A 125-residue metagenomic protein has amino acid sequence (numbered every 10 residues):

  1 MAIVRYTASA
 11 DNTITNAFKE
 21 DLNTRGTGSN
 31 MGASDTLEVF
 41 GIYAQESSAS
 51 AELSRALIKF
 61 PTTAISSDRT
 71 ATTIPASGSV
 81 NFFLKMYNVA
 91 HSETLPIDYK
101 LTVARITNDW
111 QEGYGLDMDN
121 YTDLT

Functional and structural regions predicted by a protein language model:
M1-D68: Flexible, small-residue-rich N-terminal segments that precede or flank a structured functional core
T24-G26, N30, V39, Q45 (+2 more regions): Intrinsically disordered, low-complexity segments enriched in small/polar residues
S48-E52, A71-P75, L95: Extracytoplasmic/periplasmic, Sec-exported soluble proteins
L53-K59, S77-N81, D98-T102: Extracellular structured ligand-interaction cores
F60, T72-A90: A short beta-strand element within beta-rich, extracytoplasmic domains of secreted/secretory-pathway proteins
A64-I65, A71, G115-L116: Short, charged, solvent-exposed linker or helix-capping segments at domain edges/interfaces that act as flexible hinges
I65, Y87, N108: Residue-level marker of positions within ordered structural domains that often coincide with functionally constrained
A90-T125: Beta-strand-rich interaction/scaffold domains
